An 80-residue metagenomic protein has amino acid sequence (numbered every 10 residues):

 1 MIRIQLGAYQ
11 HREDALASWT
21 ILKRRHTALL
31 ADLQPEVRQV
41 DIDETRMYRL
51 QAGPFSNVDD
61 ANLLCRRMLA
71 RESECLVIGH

Functional and structural regions predicted by a protein language model:
M1-I2: Short structural boundary motif marking the start of a folded domain
Q10-H80: Extracytoplasmic
